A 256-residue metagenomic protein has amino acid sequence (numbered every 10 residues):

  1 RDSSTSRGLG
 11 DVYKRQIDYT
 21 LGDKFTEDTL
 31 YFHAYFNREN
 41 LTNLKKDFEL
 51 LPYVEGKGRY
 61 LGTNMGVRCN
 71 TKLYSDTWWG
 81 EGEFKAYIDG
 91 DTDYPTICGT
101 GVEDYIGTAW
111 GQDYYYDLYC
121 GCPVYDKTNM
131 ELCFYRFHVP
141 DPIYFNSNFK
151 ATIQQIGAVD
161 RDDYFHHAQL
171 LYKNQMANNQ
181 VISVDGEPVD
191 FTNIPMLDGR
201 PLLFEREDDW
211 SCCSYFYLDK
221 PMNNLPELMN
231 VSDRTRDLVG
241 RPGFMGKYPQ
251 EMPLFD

Functional and structural regions predicted by a protein language model:
R1-S4, Y60-T63, F149-T152, Y215: Short, structured motif recognition centered on aromatic/hydrophobic residues
D2-Y13: Single conserved hydrophobic/aromatic residue that forms the stacking wall/gate of nucleotide- or nucleobase-binding
R7, K72-Y74, P142: Juxtamembrane membrane-water interface segments of multi-pass membrane proteins, especially cytoplasmic-side
D11-E81, R161-F255: Solvent-exposed, flexible loop/coil segments flanking beta-strands in beta-rich domains
E83-R206, Y215: Extended, compositionally biased non-globular segments
